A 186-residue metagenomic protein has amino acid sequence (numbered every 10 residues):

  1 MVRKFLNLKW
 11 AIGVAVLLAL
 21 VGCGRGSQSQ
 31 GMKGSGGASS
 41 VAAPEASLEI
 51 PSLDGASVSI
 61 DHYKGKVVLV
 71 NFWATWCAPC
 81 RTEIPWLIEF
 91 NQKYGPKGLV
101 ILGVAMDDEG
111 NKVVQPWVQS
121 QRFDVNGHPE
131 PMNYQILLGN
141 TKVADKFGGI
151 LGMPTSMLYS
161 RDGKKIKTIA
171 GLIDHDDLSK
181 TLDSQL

Functional and structural regions predicted by a protein language model:
L20-G22: C-terminal motif of bacterial Sec signal peptides marking the signal peptidase cleavage site
S27-I60, N133: N-terminal "domain-start" segment that seeds a small globular fold
S47-V68, N91-Y94, D145-F147: A short beta-strand-turn-helix
K66-V68, F72-W76, G152: Short pre-active-site segment immediately N-terminal to redox-active cysteine/selenocysteine motifs in thiol-based
F72-E89: Conserved redox-active cysteine motifs that mediate thiol-disulfide chemistry, especially di-cysteine Cys-X(1-2)-Cys
G98-K112, P129-T141: Thiol-based oxidoreductase modules, predominantly thioredoxin-like and allied folds used for disulfide exchange
W117-R161: Short, internal strand/loop/helix patches that form the active-site neighborhood or redox-interaction surface
G152-L186: Thiol-/selenol-based redox modules, centered on thioredoxin-like and closely related oxidoreductase domains
